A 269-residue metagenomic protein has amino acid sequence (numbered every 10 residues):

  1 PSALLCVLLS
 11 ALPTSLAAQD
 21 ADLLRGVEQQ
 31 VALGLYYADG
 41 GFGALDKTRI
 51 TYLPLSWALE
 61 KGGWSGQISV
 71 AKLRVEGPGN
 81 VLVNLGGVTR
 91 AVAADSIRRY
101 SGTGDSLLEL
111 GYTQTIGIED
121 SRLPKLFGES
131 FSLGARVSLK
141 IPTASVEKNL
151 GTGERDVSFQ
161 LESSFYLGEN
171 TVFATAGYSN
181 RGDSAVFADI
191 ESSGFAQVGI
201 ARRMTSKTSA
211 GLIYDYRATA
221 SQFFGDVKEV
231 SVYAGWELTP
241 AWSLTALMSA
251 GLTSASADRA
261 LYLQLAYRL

Functional and structural regions predicted by a protein language model:
P1-G26: Cleavable N-terminal export/targeting peptides
Q19-E147, G151-D183, E191-L269: Transmembrane beta-barrel domains of Gram-negative outer membranes and organellar outer membranes
